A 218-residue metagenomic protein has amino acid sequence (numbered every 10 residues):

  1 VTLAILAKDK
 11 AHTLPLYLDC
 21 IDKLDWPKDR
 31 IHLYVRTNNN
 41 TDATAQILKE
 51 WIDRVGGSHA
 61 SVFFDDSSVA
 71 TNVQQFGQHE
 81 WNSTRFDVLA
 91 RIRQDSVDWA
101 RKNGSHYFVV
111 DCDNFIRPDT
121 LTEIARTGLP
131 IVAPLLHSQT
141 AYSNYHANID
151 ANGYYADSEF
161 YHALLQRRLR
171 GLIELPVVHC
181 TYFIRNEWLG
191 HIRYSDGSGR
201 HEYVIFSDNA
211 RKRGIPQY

Functional and structural regions predicted by a protein language model:
V1-T2, H32, I205: Cell-envelope/extracellular polymer assembly enzymes that use nucleotide-activated donors
K10-L24, Q46-I47: Short, well-formed alpha-helical segments that are part of the catalytic scaffolds of diverse glycosyltransferases
D19-R30, N40, R54: Short, acidic, metal-binding catalytic loop of nucleotide-sugar glycosyltransferases
D29-N39, V62-S67: Short beta-strand/loop segment that forms part of the nucleotide-sugar
A45-G104: Active-site-proximal specificity loops/subdomain of glycosyltransferases
V97, N114-D196: Conserved catalytic core of nucleotide-sugar-dependent glycosyltransferases
N103-F115: Short beta-strand-to-loop acidic/aromatic patch adjacent to the donor-nucleotide binding site
P176-V177, Y182, E187-W188, G197-Y218: A short, conserved alpha-helix in the catalytic core of glycosyltransferases
